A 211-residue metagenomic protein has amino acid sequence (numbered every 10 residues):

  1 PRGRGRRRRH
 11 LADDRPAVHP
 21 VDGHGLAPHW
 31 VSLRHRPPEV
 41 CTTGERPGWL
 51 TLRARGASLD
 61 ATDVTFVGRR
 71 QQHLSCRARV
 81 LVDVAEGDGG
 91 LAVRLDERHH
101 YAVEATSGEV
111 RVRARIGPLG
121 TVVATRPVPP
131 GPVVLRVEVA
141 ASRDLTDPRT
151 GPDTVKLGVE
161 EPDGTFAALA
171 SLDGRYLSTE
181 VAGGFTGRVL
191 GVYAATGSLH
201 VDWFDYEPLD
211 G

Functional and structural regions predicted by a protein language model:
P1-G211: Extracellular glycan-recognition regions
